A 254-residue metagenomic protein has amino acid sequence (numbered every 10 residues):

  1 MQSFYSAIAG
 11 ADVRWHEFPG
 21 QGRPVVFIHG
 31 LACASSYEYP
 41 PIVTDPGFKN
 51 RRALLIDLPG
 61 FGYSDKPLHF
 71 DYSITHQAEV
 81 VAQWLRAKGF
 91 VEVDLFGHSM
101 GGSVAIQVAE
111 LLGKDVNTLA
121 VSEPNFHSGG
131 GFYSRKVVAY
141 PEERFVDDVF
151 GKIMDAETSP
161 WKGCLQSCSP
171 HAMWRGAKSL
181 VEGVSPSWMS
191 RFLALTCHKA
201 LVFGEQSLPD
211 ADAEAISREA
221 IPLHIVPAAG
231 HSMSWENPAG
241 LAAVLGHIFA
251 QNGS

Functional and structural regions predicted by a protein language model:
I8-D65: Conserved HGGG/HGGXW glycine-rich cap/lid loop of the alpha/beta-hydrolase fold
H29, V93, G97-G102: Conserved alpha/beta-hydrolase "nucleophile elbow" surrounding the catalytic nucleophile
A32, Y37-Y39, S64-F70, G130-Y133 (+1 more regions): Conserved catalytic-core motifs of eukaryotic protein kinase domains, centered on the activation segment
L54-F96, A243: Active-site loop/oxyanion-hole signature of alpha/beta-hydrolase fold enzymes
S103-D148: Flexible "cap/lid" loop of the alpha/beta hydrolase fold
G130-C197: Conserved alpha/beta-hydrolase catalytic His-Asp/Glu region
P170-S234: Conserved serine/cysteine hydrolase catalytic core
I221-S254: Catalytic active-site module of serine/aspartate enzymes centered on a nucleophile-bearing elbow/loop
